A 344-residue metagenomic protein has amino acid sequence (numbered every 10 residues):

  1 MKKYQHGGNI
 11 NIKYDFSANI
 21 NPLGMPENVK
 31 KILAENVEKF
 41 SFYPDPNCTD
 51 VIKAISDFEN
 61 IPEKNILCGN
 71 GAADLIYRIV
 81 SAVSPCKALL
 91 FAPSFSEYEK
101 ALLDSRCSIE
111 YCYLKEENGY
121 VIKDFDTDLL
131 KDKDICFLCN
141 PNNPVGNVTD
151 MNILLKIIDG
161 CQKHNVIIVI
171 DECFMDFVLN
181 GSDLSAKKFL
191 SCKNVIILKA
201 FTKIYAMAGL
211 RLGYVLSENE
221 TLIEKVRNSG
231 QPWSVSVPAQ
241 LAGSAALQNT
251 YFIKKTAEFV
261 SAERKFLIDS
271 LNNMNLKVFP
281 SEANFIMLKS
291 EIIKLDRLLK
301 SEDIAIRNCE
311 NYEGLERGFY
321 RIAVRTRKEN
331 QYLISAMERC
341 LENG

Functional and structural regions predicted by a protein language model:
M1-F42, D132: N-terminal "arm"/small-domain region of PLP-dependent enzymes with the aminotransferase-like
G24-P26, N47, N194-F279: PLP-dependent aminotransferase class I/II
S56-R78: Short loop-beta-helix segment that forms the pyridoxal 5′-phosphate
P62-I66, E172, K193-N194: Short acidic capping loops at alpha-helix termini that bridge into adjacent secondary structure
S81-L138: PLP-dependent aminotransferase-like
E116-L179: Active-site phosphate-binding strand-loop segment of PLP-dependent enzymes
N152, S301, N311-G344: PLP-dependent enzyme catalytic core of the Aspartate aminotransferase-like
L271-D303: Conserved PLP-binding catalytic core of the aspartate aminotransferase-like
